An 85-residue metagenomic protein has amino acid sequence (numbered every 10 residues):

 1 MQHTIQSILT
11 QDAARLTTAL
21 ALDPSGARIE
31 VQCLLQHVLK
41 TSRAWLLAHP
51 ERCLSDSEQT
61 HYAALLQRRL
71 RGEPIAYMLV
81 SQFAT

Functional and structural regions predicted by a protein language model:
M1-A27: Non-catalytic nucleic-acid substrate-recognition regions in nucleic-acid-modifying enzymes
T4, E30, H61: Amphipathic alpha-helical recognition patches that constitute DNA-binding helices
D23-H37: Hydrophobic alpha-helical packing segments in soluble, helical-rich domains
C33-T85: Conserved AdoMet
